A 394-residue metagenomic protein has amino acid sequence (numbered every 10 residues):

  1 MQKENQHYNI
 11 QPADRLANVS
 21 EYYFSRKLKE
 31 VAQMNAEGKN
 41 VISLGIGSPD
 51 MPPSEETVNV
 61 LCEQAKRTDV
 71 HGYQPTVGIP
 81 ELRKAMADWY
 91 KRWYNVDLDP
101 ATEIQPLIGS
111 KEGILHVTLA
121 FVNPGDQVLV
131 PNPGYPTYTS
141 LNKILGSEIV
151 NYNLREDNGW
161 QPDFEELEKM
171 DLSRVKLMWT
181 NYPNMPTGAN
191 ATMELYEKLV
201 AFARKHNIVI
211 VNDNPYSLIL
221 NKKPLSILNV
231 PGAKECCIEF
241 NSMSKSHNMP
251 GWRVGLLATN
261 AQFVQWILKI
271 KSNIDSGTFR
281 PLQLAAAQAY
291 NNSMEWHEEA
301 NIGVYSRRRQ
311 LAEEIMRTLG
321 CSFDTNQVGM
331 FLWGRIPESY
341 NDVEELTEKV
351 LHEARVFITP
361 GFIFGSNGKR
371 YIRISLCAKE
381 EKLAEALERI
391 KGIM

Functional and structural regions predicted by a protein language model:
Q2, D88, E168, Y340 (+2 more regions): PLP-dependent enzyme catalytic core of the Aspartate aminotransferase-like
Q2-G109, H116, A289-N292, M394: N-terminal small-domain helix-loop-helix segment of the aminotransferase-like
E37, L145, K205-H206, L319 (+1 more regions): Helix C-cap/helix->beta junction micro-motif
A120-N142: Conserved PLP-anchoring active-site segment centered on the Schiff-base-forming lysine
V150, L154-L225: Active-site phosphate-binding strand-loop segment of PLP-dependent enzymes
G232-G303, Q310-E314, L319, I393-M394: Conserved core segment of the aminotransferase class I/II
A287, V304-E313, F323-R335, G368: Conserved glycine-rich beta-strand-loop-beta hairpin in the small C-terminal domain of fold type I
